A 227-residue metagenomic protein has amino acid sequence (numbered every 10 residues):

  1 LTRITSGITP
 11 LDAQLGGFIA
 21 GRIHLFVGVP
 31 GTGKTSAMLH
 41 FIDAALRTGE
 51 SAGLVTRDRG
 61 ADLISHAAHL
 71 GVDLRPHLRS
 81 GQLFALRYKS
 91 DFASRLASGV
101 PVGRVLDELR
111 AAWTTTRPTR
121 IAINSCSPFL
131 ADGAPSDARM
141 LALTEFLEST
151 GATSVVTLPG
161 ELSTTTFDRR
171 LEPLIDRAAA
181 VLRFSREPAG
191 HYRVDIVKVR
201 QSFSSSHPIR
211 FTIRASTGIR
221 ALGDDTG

Functional and structural regions predicted by a protein language model:
T5-G17: Pre-Walker A adenine-sensing motif
I19-H24: Pre-Walker A (Motif I) flank of P-loop NTPase domains
L25, V29-D91: Conserved P-loop
L46-R47, E148, I175: Anion (oxyanion) recognition and catalysis
G49-E50, G81-Q82, R117-I121, S149-L158: Loop/turn-to-beta-strand initiation segments
L63-L96, T115, T153, F203 (+1 more regions): Mobile, glycine- and charge-enriched loop segments and immediately flanking short secondary-structure elements within
S90-S149: Phosphate-binding/switch loop-helix module in NTP-utilizing enzymes
A152-G218: Phosphate-binding/switch region of NTP-binding enzymes
